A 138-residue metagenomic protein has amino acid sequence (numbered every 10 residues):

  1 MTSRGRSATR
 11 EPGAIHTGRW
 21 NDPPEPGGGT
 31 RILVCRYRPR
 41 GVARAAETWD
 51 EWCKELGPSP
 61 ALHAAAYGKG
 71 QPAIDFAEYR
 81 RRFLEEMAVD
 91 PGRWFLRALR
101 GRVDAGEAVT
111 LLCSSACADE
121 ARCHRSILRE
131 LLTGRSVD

Functional and structural regions predicted by a protein language model:
T2-D138: Residues lining hydrophobic/aromatic ligand-binding pockets adjacent to catalytic sites
